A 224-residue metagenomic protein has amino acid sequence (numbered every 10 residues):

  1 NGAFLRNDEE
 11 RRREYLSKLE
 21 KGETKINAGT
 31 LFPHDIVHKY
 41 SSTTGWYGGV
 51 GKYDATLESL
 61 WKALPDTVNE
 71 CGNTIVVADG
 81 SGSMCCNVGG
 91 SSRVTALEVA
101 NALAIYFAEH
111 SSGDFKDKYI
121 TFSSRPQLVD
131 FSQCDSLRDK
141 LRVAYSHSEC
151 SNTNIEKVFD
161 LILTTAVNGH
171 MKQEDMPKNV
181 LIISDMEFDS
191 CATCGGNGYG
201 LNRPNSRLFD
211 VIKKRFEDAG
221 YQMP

Functional and structural regions predicted by a protein language model:
N1-V99, E109-P224: Long lumenal/extracellular ectodomains of secretory and single-pass membrane proteins
